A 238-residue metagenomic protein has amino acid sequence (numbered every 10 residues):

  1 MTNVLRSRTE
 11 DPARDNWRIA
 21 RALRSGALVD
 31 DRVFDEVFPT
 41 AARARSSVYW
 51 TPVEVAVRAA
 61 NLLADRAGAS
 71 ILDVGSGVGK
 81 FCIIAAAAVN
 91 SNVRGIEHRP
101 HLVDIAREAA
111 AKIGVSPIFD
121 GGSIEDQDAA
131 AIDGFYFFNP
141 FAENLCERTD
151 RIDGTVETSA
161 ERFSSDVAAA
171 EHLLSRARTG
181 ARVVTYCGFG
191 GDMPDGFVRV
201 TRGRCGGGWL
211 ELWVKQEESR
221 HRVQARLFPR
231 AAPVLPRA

Functional and structural regions predicted by a protein language model:
M1-R66: S-adenosyl-L-methionine
G68-G77: Conserved class I S-adenosyl-L-methionine
K80-N90: Conserved SAM-binding loop of SAM-dependent methyltransferases across substrates and taxa, primarily the Class I
N92-E97: Conserved SAM-binding motif I beta-strand of class I
H101-L102: Conserved short alpha-helix immediately C-terminal to the canonical SAM/SAH-binding motif I of Rossmann-like
I105-A130: S-adenosyl-L-methionine
I132-C146: Short SAM/SAH-binding signature in class I
N144-Q224: C-terminal substrate-binding/active-site "lid" region of AdoMet-derived donor-dependent transferases
